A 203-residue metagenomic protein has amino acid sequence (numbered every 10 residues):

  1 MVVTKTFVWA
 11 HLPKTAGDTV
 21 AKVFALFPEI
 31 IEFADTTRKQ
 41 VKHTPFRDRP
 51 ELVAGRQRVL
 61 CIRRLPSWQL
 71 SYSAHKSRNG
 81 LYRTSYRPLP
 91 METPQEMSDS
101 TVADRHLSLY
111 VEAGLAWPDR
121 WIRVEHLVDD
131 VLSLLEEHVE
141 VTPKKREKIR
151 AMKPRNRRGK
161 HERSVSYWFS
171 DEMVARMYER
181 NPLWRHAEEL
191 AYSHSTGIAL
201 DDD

Functional and structural regions predicted by a protein language model:
M1-D203: Membrane-interface amphipathic segments in extracytoplasmic regions
